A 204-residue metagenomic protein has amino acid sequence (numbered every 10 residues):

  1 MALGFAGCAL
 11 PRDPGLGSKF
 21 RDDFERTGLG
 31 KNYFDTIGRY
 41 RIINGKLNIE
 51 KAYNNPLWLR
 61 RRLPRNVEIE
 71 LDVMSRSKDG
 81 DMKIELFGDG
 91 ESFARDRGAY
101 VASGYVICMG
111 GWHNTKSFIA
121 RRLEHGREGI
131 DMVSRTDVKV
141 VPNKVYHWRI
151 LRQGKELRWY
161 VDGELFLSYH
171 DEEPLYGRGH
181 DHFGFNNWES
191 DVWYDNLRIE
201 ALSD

Functional and structural regions predicted by a protein language model:
A6-G7: C-terminal motif of bacterial Sec signal peptides marking the signal peptidase cleavage site
L10-T36: Extracellular carbohydrate-recognition regions
F24, I69-L71, K144-Q153, L157-W159: Short tryptophan-centered beta-strand motifs in secreted/extracellular beta-sheet-rich domains of glycan-recognition
T27-Y53: Extracellular glycan-recognition surfaces and repeat-rich motifs
K51-R122: Secretory/extracellular carbohydrate-interaction modules and structurally similar beta-sandwich "look-alikes"
N55-R61, S134-V140, F183-G184: Beta-strand-rich interaction surfaces with strong enrichment in secreted/lumenal proteins
E124-H147: Short, aromatic/His-centered strand-loop micro-motif at the edge of beta-sheets
Y169-D195: Flexible glycan-contacting loops in extracellular carbohydrate-active proteins
